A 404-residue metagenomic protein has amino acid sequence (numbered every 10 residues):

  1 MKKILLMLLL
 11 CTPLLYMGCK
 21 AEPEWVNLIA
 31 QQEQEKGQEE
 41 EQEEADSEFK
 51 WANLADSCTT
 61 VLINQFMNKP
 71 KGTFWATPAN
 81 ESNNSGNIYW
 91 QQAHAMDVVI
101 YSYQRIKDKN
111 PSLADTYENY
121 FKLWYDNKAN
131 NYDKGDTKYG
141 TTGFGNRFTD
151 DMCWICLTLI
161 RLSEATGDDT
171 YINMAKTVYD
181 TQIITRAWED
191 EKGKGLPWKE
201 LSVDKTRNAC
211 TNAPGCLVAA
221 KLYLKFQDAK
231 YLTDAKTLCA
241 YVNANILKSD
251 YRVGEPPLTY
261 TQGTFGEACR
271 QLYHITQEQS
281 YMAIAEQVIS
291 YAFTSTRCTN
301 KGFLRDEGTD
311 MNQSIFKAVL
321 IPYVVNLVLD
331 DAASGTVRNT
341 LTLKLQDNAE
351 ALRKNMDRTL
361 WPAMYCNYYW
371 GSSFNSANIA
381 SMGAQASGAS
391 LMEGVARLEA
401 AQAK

Functional and structural regions predicted by a protein language model:
M1-I4, K20: Positively charged n-region of N-terminal signal peptides that target proteins for export
M7-L14: Bacterial N-terminal signal peptides
L15-N53: Bacterial Sec-dependent N-terminal signal peptides
E44-V98, S102-D150, R207, S280 (+2 more regions): CBM-like carbohydrate-recognition segments
A114-L222, L232-T233: Extended ligand-binding groove/face enriched in aromatic
T206-G215, A219-Y223, Y231-L272: Active-site cradle of extracellular carbohydrate-active enzymes
T261-T276, Y281-R297: Oxyanion-binding "anion nests"
